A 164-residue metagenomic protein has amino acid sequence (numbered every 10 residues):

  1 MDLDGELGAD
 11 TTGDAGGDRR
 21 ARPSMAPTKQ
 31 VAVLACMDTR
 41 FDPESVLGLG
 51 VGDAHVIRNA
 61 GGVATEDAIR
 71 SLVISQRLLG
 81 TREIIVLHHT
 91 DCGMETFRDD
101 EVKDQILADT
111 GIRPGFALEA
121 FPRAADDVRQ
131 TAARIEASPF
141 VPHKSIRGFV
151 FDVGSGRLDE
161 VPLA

Functional and structural regions predicted by a protein language model:
M1-P27, G61-D67, I74, L78 (+1 more regions): Divalent-metal-activated hydrolytic enzyme cores
R22-L49: N-terminal short beta-loop-beta anion/metal-coordinating cradle
V33, I57, V86, G156: Divalent metal-coordination and catalytic microenvironments
C36-M37, N59-A60, H89-T90, F151-V153: Fold-independent oxyanion-binding glycine-rich loops and adjacent beta-strand/coil segments at enzyme active sites
R40, C92-G93: Solvent-exposed loop/turn segments at secondary-structure junctions within structured extracellular/periplasmic domains
G48, Q76-T81: Alpha-helix C-terminal capping segments
D53-G61: Short, basic, glycine/proline-bearing loop/turn elements
L79-H89: Ordered, amphipathic secondary-structure segments that act as subunit-interaction surfaces in large macromolecular
